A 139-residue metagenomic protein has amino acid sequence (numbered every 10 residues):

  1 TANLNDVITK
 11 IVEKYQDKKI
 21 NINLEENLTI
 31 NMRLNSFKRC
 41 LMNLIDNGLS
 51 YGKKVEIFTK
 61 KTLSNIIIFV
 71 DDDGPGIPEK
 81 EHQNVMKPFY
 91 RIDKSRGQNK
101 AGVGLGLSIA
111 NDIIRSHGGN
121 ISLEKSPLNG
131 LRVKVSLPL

Functional and structural regions predicted by a protein language model:
N21-N31, L63: Conserved catalytic submotifs in the C-terminal HATPase_c
F37-L41: A residue-level detector for a conserved hydrophobic packing site within the catalytic ATP-binding domain
K54-S64: Short beta-strand/loop element within the Bergerat-fold HATPase_c
D72: Acidic ATP/Mg2+-coordinating residue in the GHKL
I77-Y90: Short conserved segment of the HATPase_c
G106, A110: Short alpha-helical Gxxx[C/S/T] motif in the catalytic ATP-binding
